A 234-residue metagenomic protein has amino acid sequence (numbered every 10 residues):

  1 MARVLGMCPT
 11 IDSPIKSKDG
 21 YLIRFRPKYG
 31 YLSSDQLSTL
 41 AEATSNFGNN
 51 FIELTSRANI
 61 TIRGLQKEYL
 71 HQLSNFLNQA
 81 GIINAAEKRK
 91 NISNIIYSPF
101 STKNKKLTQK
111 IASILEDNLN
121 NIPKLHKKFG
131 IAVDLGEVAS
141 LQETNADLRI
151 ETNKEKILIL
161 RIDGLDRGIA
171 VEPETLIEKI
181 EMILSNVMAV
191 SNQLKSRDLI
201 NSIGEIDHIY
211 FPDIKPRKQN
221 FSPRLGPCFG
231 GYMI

Functional and structural regions predicted by a protein language model:
M1-P14: Intrinsically disordered, low-complexity polar/charged tails and linkers
A2, K16-L158, D166, A170-E174 (+2 more regions): Small-residue-enriched alpha-helical segments and adjacent helix-cap loops that form tight helix-helix packing
N50-L54, L125-H126, M188-G226: Flexible, glycine/charged-enriched surface loops at secondary-structure junctions
R161: Short, acidic/small-residue loops that bind anionic groups at enzyme active sites
G164-L194: Internal alpha/beta scaffold segment
